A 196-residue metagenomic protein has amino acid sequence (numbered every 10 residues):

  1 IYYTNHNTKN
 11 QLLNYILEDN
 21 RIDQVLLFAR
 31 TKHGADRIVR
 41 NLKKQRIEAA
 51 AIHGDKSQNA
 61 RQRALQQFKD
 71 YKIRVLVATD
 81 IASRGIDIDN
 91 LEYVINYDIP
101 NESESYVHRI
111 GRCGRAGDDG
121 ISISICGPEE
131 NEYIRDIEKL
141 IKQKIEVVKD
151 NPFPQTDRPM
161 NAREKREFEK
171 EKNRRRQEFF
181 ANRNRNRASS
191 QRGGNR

Functional and structural regions predicted by a protein language model:
I1-P159: Conserved helicase RecA-like core
D70, L140-R196: Basic Arg/Gly/Lys-rich low-complexity intrinsically disordered segments
